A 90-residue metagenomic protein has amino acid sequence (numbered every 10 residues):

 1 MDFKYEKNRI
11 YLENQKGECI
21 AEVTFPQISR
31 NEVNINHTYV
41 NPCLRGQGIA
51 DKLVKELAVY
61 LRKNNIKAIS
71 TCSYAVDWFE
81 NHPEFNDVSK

Functional and structural regions predicted by a protein language model:
M1-Y5: Conserved N-terminal entry element of GNAT/NAT acetyltransferase domains
E6-R9, Q15, V23-E32: A conserved beta-strand-loop-helix scaffold within acyl/acetyltransferase catalytic domains
I28, N36-T38, T71-Y74: Acidic/polar N-terminal loop/beta-strand segments that form early-domain functional surfaces
T38-R45: A short, internal acetyl-CoA/4′-phosphopantetheine-binding micro-motif in the GNAT/acyltransferase core
G46-V59: Conserved acetyl-CoA-binding loop-helix of GNAT-fold acetyltransferases
E56, Y60-K90: C-terminal structural segments of small proteins and small subunits
